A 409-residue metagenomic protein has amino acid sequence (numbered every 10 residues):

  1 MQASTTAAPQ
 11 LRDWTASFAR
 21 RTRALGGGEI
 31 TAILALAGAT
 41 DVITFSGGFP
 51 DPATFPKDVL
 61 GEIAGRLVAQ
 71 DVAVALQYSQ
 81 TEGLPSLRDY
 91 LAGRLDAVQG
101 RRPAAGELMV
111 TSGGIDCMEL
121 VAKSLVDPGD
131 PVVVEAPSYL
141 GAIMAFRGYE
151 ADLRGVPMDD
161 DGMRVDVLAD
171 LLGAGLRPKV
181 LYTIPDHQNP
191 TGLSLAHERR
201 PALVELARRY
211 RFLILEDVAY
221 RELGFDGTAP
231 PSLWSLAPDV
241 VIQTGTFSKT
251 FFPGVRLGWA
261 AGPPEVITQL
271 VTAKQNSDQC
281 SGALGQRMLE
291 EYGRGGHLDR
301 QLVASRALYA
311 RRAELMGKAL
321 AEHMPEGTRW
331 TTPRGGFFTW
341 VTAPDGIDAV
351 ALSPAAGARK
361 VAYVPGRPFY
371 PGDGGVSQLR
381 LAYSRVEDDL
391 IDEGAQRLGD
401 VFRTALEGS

Functional and structural regions predicted by a protein language model:
Q2-T6, A358, G372-S409: PLP-dependent enzyme catalytic core of the Aspartate aminotransferase-like
A7-L11, R21-G113, L120, R294-G295 (+2 more regions): N-terminal small-domain helix-loop-helix segment of the aminotransferase-like
A69, V74-Y210, E222-I242, Y309 (+2 more regions): Conserved core of the PLP fold type I
D217: Glycine-centered flexible beta-alpha turn that most often forms the glycine-rich phosphate-binding loop
V241-A307: Conserved core segment of the aminotransferase class I/II
A261, W340-T342, A382-S384: Short hydrophobic/aromatic beta-strand micro-patches that form the beta-sheet surface supporting nucleotide- or nucleic
E290, A307-G317, T328-T342: Conserved glycine-rich beta-strand-loop-beta hairpin in the small C-terminal domain of fold type I
I347-L352, D389-E393: Short, conserved charged micro-motifs
